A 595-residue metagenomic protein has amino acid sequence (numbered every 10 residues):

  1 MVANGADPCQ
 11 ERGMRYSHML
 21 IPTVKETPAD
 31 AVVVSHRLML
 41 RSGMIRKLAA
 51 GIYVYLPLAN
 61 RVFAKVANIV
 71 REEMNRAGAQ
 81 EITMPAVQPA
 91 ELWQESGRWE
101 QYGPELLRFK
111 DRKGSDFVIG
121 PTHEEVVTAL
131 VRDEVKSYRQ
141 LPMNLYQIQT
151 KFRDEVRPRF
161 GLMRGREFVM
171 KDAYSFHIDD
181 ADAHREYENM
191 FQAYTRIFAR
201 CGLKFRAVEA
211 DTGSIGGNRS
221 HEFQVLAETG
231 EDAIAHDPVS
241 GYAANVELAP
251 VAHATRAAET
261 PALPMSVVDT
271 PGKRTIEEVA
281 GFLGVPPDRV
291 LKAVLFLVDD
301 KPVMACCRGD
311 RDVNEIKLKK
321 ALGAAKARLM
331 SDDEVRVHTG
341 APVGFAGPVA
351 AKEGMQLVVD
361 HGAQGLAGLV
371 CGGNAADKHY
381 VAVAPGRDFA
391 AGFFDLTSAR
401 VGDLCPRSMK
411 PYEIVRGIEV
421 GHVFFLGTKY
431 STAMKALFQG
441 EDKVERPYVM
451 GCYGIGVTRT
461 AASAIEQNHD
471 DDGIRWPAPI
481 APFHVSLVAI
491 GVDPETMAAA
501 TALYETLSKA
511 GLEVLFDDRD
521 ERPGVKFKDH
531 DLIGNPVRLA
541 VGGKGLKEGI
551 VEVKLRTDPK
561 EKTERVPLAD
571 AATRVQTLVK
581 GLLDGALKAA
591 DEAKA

Functional and structural regions predicted by a protein language model:
V2-A595: NTP/phosphate- and nucleic-acid-binding module
